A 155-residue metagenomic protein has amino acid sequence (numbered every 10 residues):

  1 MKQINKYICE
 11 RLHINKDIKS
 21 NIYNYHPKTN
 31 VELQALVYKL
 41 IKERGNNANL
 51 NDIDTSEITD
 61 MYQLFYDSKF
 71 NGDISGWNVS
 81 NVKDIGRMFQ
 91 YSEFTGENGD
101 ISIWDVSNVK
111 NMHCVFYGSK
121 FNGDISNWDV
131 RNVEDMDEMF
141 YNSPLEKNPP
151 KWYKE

Functional and structural regions predicted by a protein language model:
M1-E155: Negatively charged
